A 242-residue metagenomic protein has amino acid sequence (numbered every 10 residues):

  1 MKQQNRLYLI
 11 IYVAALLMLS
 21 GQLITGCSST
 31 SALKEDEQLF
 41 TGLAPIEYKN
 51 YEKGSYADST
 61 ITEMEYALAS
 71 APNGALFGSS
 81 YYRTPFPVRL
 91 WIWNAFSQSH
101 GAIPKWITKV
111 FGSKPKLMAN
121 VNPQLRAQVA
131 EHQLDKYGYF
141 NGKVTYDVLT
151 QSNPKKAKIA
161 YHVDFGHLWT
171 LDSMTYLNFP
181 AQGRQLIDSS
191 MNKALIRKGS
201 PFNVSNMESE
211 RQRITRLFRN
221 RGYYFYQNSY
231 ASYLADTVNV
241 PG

Functional and structural regions predicted by a protein language model:
K2-V13: Bacterial N-terminal signal peptides that target proteins for export
V13-A14, V204: Short, charged low-complexity linear motifs
L23-G26: C-terminal motif of bacterial Sec signal peptides marking the signal peptidase cleavage site
S28-G242: Interaction-mediating elements
